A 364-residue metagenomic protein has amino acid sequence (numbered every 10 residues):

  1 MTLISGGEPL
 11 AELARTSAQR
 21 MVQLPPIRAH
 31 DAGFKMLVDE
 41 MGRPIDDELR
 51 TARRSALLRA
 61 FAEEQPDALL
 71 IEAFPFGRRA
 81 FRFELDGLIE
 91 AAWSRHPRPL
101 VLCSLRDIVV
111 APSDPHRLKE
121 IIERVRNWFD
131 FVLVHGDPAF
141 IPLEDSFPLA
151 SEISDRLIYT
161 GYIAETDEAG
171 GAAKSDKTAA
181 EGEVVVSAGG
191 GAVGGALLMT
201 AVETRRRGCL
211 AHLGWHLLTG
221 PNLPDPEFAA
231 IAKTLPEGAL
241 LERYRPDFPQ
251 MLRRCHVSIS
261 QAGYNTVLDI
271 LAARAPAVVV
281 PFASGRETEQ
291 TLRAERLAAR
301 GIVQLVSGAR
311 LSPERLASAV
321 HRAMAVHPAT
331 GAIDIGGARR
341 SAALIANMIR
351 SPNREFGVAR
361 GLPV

Functional and structural regions predicted by a protein language model:
M1-E48, R54, R59: Conserved nucleotide-sugar phosphate-binding/catalytic loop shared by glycosyltransferases and other
A60-F61, Q65-P75, A275: Proline-aspartate-enriched helix->loop->beta-strand connector
E63-Q65, N127-W128, R253-R254, A272: Alpha-helix C-terminal capping/helix-to-coil transition sites in glycosyltransferase folds
F83-Y159: Active-site-proximal region of nucleotide-activated glycan assembly enzymes, centered on histidine/acidic-rich loops
D137, I141, F147-L149, G161-V257 (+2 more regions): Donor-nucleotide binding loops and adjacent catalytic segments primarily of GT-B fold Leloir glycosyltransferases
D247-T291: A donor-sugar binding/catalytic signature common to diverse glycosyltransferases and related nucleotide-sugar
G285-A319: Change "using UDP/GDP/dTDP sugars" to "using nucleotide sugars
R315-V364: C-terminal amphipathic helix plus adjacent low-complexity, charged tail appended to glycosyltransferase catalytic
